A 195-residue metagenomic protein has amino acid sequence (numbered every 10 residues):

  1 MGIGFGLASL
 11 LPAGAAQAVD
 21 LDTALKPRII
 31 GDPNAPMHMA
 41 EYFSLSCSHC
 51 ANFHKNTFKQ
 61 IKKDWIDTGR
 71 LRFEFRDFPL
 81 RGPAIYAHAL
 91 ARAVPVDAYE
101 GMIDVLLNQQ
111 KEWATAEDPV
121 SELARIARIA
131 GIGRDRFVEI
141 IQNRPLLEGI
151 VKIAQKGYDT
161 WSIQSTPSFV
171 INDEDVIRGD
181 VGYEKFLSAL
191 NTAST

Functional and structural regions predicted by a protein language model:
M1-Q17: N-terminal export signals
A18-D22, A193-T195: Proteins that catalyze or organize thiol-disulfide redox chemistry and the adjacent proteostasis machinery handling
D20-M37: A short beta-strand-turn-helix
P33, I66-T68, S162-Q164: Extracellular/periplasmic catalytic domains that process cell-envelope and extracellular macromolecules
N34-A51: Short active-site neighborhood of thiol/selenol oxidoreductases, capturing the structured segment around
H38-E41, R72-F75, S168-V170: Soluble periplasmic/extracytoplasmic beta-strand elements of cell-envelope proteins
F43, A51-R128: Structural alpha/beta surface segment adjacent to cysteine/selenocysteine redox centers across thiol/disulfide enzymes
S44, R125-T195: C-terminal cap of thioredoxin/glutaredoxin-like
